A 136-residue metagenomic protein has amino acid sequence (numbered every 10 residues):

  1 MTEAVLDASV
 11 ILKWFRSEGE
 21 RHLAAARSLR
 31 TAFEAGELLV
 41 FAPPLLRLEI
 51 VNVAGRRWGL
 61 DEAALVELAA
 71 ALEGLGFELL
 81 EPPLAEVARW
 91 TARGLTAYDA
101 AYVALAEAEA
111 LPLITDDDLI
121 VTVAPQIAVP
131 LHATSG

Functional and structural regions predicted by a protein language model:
M1-A42, R57-A63, S135-G136: Short, well-structured N-terminal submotif of metal-dependent ribonuclease cores
M1-E3, L75, V103-G136: Acidic, PIN/NYN-like endoribonuclease modules and their adjacent C-terminal/linker elements
L6, F41-A42, E81, A97-A100 (+1 more regions): Short beta-strand scaffold positions
V10-I11, E49-V53, L68-A71, E86 (+1 more regions): A general alpha-helix detector
V10-I11, L46, Y102, L119-I120: Alpha-helix capping/helix-boundary segments
K13-F15, V53, V123: Residues that scaffold the ATP/ADP-binding catalytic core of kinase and kinase-like folds
H22, D61-A64, L79-P82, Y98: Short, structured loop/turn "capping" segments at alpha-beta junctions
P44, V66-R93: Acidic catalytic patch
